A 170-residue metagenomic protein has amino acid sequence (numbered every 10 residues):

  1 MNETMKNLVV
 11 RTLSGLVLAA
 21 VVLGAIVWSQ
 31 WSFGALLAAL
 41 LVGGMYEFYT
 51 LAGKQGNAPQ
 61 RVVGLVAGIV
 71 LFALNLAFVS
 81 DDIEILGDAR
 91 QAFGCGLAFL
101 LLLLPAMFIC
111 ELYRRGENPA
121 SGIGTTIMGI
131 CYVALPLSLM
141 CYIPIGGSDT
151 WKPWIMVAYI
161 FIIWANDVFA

Functional and structural regions predicted by a protein language model:
N2-A170: Membrane-embedded alpha-helical bundles of polytopic integral membrane proteins
